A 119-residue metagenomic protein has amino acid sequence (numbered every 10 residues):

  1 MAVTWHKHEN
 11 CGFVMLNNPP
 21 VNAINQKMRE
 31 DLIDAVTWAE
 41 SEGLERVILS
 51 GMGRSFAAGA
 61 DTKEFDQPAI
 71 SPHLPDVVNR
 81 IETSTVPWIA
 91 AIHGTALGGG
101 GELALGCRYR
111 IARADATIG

Functional and structural regions predicted by a protein language model:
M1-M52, D76-N79: Conserved CoA-thioester-binding segment of acyl-CoA-metabolizing enzymes
V14, L49, D61, L103-A104 (+1 more regions): Hydrophobic/aromatic residues within transmembrane alpha-helices of multi-pass small-molecule transporters
V21, R54, G59, D115-T117: A short, glycine- and basic residue-enriched loop/turn that sits immediately adjacent to a domain's principal
N22, K63-D66, G119: Nucleotide phosphate-binding site architecture
S50-R80, A96: Glycine- (often His-adjacent) and acidic-residue-rich active-site loop that binds/positions the CoA thioester
I81-G119: Glycine-rich beta-to-alpha active-site loop
